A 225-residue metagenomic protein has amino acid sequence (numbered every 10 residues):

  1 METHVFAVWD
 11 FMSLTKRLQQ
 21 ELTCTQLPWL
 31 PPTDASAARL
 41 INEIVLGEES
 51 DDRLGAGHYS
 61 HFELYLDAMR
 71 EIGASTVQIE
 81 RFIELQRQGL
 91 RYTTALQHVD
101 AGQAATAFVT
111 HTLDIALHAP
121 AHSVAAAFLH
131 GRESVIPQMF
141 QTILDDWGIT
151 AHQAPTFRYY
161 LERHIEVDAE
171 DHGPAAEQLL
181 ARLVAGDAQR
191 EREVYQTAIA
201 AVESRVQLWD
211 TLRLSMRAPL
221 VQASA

Functional and structural regions predicted by a protein language model:
M1-A225: Non-heme di-metal
